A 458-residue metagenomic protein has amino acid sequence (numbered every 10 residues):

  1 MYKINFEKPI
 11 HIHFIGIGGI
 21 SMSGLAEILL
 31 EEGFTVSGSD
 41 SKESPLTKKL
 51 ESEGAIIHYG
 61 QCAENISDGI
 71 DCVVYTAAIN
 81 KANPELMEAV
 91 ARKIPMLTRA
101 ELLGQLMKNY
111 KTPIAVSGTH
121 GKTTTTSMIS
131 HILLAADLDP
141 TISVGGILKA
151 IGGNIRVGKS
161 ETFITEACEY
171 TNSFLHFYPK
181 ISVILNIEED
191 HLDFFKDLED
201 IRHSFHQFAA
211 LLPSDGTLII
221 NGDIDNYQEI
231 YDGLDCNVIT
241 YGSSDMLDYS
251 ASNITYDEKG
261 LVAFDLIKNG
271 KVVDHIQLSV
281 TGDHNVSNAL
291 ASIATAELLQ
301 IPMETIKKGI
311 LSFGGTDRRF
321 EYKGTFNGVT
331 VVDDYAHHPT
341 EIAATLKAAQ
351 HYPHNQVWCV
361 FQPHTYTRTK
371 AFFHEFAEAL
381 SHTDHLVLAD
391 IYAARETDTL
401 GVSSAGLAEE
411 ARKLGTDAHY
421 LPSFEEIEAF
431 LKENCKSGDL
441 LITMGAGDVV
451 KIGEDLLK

Functional and structural regions predicted by a protein language model:
Y2-H13, S21, L25-E32, Y110 (+3 more regions): Nucleotide phosphate-binding/pyrophosphate-handling subdomain across enzymes that bind or process nucleotide phosphates
N5, I28-F34, E51, E64-I66 (+6 more regions): Phosphate-binding loop of NTP-binding sites
I12-I17, M444: Conserved N-terminal Rossmann-fold NAD(P)-binding element of oxidoreductases
T35-G38, T141, V387, H419: Conserved beta-strand positions in the Rossmann-like core of class I SAM-dependent methyltransferases
T35-K49: NAD(P)-binding Rossmann-fold cofactor-contacting core
S39, H58-Q61, L97-G104, S143-G146 (+4 more regions): Beta-strand->loop->alpha-helix junctions that form or flank phosphate-binding loops in nucleotide-handling enzymes
D68-C72, E161, S437-D439: Short acidic/histidine-rich motifs immediately flanking catalytic phosphotransfer sites in two-component signaling
G260, A377-S437: C-terminal helical cap/extension that packs against the catalytic core of soluble nucleotide-cofactor enzymes
